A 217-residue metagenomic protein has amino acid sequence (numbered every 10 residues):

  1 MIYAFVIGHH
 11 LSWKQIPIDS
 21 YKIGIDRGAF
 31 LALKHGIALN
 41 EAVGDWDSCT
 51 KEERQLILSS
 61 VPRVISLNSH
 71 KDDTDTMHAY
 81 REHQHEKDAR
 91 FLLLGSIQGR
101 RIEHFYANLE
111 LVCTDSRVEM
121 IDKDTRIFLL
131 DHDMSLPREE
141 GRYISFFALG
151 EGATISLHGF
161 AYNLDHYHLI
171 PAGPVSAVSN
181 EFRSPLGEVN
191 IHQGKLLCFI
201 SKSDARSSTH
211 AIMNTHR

Functional and structural regions predicted by a protein language model:
M1-L56: N-terminal beta-strand-loop-alpha-helix module at the start of alpha/beta ligand-binding or catalytic domains
V6-H10, W46, L94-Q98, K123 (+1 more regions): Structural motif
I18-Y21, A38, N108-V112, M213-H216: Short, solvent-exposed amphipathic alpha-helical segments in soluble enzyme and RNA/protein-processing domains
I23-I25, G44, I65-S66, L94-G95 (+1 more regions): General beta-strand structural signal in soluble alpha/beta enzymes
G24-K34, A79-Y80, F105-L111: Histidine-anchored nucleotide/phosphate-binding helix
V64-K87: Short phosphate-binding loop-to-helix
K87-L130, S135: Anionic-ligand-binding alpha/beta catalytic cores of soluble enzymes and soluble regulatory domains that recognize
L130-R217: Long, charged alpha-helical interface segments
